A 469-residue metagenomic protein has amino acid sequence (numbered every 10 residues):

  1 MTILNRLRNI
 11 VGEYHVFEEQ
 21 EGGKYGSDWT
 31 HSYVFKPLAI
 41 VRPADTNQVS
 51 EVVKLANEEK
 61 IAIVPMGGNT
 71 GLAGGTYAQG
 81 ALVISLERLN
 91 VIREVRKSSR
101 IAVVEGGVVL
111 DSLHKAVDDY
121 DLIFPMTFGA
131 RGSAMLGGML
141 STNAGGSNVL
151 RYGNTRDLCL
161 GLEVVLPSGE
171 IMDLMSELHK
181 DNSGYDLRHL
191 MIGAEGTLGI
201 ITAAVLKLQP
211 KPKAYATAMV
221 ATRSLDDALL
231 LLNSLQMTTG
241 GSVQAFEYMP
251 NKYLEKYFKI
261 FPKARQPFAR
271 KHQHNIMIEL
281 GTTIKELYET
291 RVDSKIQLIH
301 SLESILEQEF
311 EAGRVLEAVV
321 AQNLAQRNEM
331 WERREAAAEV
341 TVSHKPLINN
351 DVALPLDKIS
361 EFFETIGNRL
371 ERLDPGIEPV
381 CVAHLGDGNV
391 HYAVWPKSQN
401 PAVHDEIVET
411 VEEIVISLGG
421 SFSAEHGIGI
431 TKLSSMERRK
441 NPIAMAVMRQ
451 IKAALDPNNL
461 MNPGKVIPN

Functional and structural regions predicted by a protein language model:
M1-M66, G71-N469: Noncatalytic alpha-helical scaffold of FAD-dependent oxidoreductases
